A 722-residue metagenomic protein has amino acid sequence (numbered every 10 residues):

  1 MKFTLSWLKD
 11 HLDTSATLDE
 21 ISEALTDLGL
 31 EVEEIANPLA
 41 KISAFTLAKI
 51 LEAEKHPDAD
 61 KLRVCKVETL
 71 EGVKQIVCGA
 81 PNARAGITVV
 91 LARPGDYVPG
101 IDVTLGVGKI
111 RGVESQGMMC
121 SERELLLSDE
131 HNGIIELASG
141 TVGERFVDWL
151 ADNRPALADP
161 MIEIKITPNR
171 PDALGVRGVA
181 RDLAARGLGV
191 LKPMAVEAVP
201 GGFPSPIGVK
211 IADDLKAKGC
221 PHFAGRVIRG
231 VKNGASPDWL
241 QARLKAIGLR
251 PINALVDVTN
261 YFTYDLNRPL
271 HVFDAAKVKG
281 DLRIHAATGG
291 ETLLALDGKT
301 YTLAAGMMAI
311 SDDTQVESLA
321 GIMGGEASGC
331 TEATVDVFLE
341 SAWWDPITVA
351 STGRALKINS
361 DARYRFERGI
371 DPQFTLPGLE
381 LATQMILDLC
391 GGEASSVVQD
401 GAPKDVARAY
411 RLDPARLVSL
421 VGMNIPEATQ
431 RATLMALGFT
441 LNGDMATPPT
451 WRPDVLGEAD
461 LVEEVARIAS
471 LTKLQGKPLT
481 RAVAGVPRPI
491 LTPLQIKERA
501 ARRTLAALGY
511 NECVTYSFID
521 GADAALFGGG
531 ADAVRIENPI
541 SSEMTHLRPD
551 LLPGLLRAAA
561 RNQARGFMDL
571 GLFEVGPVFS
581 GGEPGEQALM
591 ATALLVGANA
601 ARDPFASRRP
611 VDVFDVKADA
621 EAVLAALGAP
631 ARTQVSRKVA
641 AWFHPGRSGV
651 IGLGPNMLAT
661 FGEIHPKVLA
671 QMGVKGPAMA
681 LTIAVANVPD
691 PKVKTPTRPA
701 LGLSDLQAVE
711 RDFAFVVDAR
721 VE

Functional and structural regions predicted by a protein language model:
M1-F203, F338, K357, D361 (+3 more regions): Phosphate-backbone binding interfaces of nucleic-acid-interacting proteins
K2-F3, W7, A80-T88, P168-A185 (+8 more regions): Conserved phosphate/anionic-ligand binding catalytic regions in large, soluble enzymes, centered on
L5, E23, R63, L191-E291: Glycine/proline-enriched, intrinsically flexible loops and inter-domain linkers
L47-V77, Q241-A242, A246, T259-A327: Conserved mixed alpha/beta core segments that line enzyme active sites in large multi-domain catalysts
L51-H56, E71-G72, P81-A83, P94-V98 (+29 more regions): Short, glycine-/Ser/Thr-/acidic-enriched flexible segments
A53, S236, V256, A362 (+3 more regions): Extended beta-strand-rich architecture
I110-A138, V142-G143, W149-D152, A156-P160 (+6 more regions): Mobile "lid/hinge" segments at catalytic clefts and subdomain interfaces of large enzymes
L157-I162, P200-G201, H222-F223, T259 (+4 more regions): Short, conserved phosphate-binding/catalytic loop or strand-edge motifs used in phosphoryl-/nucleotidyl-transfer
